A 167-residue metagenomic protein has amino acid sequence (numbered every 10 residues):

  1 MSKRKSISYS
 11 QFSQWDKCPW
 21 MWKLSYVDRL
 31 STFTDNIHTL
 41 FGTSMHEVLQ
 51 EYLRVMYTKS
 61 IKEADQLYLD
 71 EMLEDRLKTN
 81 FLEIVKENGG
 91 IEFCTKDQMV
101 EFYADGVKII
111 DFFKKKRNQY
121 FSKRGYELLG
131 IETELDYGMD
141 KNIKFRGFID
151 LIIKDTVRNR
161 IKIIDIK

Functional and structural regions predicted by a protein language model:
S2-K5, E63: Short, intrinsically disordered, charge-biased short linear motifs at domain edges
R4-P19, I143-K154: An acidic intrinsically disordered interaction segment
S6, L82, K115, V157-R158: Metal-dependent nuclease catalytic regions and adjoining charged, substrate-binding loops involved in nucleic-acid end
F12-T58, Y103-D111, E132: Nuclease catalytic cores
V48-I131: A non-catalytic, helix-rich entry segment at domain boundaries
G125-K167: Non-catalytic protein-protein interaction segments used by genome-maintenance enzymes to assemble and couple activities
